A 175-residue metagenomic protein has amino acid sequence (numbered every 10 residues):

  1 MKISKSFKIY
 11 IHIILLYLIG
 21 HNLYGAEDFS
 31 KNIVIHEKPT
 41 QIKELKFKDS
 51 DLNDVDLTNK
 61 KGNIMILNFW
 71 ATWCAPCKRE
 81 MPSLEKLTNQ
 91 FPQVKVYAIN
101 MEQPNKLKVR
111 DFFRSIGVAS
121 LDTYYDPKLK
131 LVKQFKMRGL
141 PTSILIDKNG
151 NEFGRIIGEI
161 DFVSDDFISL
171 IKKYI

Functional and structural regions predicted by a protein language model:
K2-I11: Bacterial N-terminal signal peptides that target proteins for export
Y10-I19: Bacterial N-terminal signal peptides
Y24-L57: N-terminal "domain-start" segment that seeds a small globular fold
D56-K78: Short active-site neighborhood of thiol/selenol oxidoreductases, capturing the structured segment around
K60-N63, Q93, V118-S120, M137-R138: Active-site acidic short loop of glycosyltransferases
I66-L67, V96, S143: Hydrophobic beta-strand anchors of alpha/beta hydrolase catalytic cores
K78-I116, P127-Q134: Structural microenvironment flanking redox-active thiols in thiol-disulfide oxidoreductases
R114-A119, D126-L170: Thiol/disulfide oxidoreductase modules built on the thioredoxin-like
